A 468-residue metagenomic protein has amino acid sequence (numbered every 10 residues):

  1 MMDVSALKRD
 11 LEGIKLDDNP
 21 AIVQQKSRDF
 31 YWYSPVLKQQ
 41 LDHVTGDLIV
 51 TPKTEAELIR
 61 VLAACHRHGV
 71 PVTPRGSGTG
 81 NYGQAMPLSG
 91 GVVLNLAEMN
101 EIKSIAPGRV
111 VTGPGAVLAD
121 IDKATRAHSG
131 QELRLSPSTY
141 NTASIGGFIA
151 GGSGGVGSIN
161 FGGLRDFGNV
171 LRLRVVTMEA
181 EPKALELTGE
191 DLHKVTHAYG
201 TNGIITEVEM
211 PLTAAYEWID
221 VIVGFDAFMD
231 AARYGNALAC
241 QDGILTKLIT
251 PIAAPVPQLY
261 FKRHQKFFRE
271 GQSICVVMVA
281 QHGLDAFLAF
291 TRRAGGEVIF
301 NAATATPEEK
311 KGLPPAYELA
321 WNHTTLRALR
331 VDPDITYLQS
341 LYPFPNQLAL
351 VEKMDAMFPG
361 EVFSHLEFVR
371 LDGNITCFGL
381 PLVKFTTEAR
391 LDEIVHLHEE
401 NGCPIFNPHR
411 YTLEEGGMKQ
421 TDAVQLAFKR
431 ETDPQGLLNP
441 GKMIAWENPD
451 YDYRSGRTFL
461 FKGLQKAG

Functional and structural regions predicted by a protein language model:
M1-A63, T79-G108, A254-Q265, K311-V331 (+2 more regions): N-terminal flexible segment immediately upstream of the FAD-binding catalytic core in FAD-dependent oxidoreductases
L7, C65, Y234-C240, G283-E297 (+2 more regions): Short amphipathic alpha-helices in soluble, non-transmembrane regions that often serve as interface/regulatory elements
L16-N19, V50-P52, V72-G76, L94-L96 (+11 more regions): General beta-strand structural signal in soluble alpha/beta enzymes
K53, V223-A227, V276-H282, Q339-N346 (+1 more regions): Short beta-strand-to-loop capping motifs
R75-S77, L88-G91, A97, G296-G468: Conserved glycine-rich FAD pyrophosphate-binding loop
K103, L118-A119, K123-G243, K466-G468: FAD-binding subdomain of flavoenzyme oxidoreductases
Y234, C240-R263, I299-E318: Glycine-rich, acidic
Q258-A302: A conserved active-site cap/scaffold subdomain adjacent to cofactor or substrate pockets
